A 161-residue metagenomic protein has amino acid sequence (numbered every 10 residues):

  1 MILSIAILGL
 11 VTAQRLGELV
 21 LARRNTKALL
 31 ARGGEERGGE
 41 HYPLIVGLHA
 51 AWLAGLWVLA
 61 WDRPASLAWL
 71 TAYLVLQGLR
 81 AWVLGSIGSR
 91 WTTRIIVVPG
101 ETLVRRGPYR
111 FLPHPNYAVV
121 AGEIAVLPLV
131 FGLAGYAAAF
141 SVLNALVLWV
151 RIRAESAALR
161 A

Functional and structural regions predicted by a protein language model:
M1-A6: Feature marks short, highly hydrophobic, charge-poor N-terminal signal-anchor/signal peptide-like helices that anchor
L8-A22: N-terminal signal-anchor/start-transfer transmembrane helix
L10-A13, A51-L56, T71-V75, L79: Hydrophobic alpha-helical transmembrane segments of multipass integral membrane proteins, especially permease/channel
A13-L16, G47, L74, L112: Alpha-helical architecture
L19-L21, L29, V46, L53: Long, contiguous hydrophobic alpha-helical segments, chiefly transmembrane helices and signal peptides
A22-H41, P64-A161: Cytosolic-biased juxtamembrane loops and peripheral soluble domains of multi-pass membrane proteins
G38-L67: Long, highly hydrophobic alpha-helical transmembrane signal-anchor segments
